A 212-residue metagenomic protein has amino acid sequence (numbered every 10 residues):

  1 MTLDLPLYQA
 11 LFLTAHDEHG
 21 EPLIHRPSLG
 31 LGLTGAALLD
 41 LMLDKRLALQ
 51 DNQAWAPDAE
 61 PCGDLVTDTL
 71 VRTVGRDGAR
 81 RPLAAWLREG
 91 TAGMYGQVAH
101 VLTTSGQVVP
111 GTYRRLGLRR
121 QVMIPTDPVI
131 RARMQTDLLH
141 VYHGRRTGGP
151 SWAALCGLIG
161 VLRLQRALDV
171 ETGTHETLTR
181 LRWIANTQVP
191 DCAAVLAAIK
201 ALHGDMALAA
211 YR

Functional and structural regions predicted by a protein language model:
M1-G90, M94, G204-R212: Short, amphipathic alpha-helical interface elements at domain boundaries that mediate macromolecular binding
T14, T69, T73, W86 (+6 more regions): Residues that form generic nucleotide/phosphate-binding pockets
L47, Q107-V108: Short hydrophobic beta-strand motif reused across regulatory alpha/beta modules
D51-L70, V109-H140: Accessory beta->alpha helical hairpin/"wing" motif in late/C-terminal subdomains of nucleic-acid enzymes
D77-S105, H143-D169: Leucine-rich, amphipathic alpha-helical/linker segments
I124-R212: Glycine-rich, aromatic-bearing surface loops/beta-hairpins
